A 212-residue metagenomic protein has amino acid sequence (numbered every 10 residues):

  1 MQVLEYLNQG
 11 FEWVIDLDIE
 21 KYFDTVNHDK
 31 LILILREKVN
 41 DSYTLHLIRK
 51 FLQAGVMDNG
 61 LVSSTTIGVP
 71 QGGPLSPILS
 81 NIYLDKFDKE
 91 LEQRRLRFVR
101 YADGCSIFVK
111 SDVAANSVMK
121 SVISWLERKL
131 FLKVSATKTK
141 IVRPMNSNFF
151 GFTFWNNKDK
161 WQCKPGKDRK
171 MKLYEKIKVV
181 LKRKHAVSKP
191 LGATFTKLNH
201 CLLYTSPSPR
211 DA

Functional and structural regions predicted by a protein language model:
Q2-N146: Conserved polymerase palm-domain catalytic core
I19-Y22, F154, P209: Hydrophobic pocket-lining residues within nucleotide cofactor-binding pockets
Q53, K129-H200: A conserved non-catalytic segment of reverse transcriptases and RNA-directed RNA polymerases corresponding to the late
E90, C201-L202: Intrinsic disorder/low-complexity detector
Y204-A212: Single conserved hydrophobic/aromatic residue that forms the stacking wall/gate of nucleotide- or nucleobase-binding
